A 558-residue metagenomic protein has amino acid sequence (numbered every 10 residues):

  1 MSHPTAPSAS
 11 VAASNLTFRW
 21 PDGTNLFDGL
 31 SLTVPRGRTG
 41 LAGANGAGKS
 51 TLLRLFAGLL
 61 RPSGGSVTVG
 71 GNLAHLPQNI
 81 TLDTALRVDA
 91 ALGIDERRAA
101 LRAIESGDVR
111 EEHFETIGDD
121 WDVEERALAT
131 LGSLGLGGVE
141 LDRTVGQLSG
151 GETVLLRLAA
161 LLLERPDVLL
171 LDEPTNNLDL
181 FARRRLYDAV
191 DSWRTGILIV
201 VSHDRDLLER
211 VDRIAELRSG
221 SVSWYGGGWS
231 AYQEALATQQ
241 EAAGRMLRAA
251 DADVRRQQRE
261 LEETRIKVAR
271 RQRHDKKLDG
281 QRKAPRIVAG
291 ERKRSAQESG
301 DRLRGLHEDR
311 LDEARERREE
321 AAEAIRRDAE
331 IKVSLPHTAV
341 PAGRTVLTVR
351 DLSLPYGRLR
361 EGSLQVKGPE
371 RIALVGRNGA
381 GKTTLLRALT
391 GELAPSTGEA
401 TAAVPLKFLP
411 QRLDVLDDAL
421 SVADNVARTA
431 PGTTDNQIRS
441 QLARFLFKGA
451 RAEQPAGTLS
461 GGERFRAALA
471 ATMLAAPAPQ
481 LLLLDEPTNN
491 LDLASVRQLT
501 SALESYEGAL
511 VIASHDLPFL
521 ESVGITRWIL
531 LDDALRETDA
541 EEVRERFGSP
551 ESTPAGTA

Functional and structural regions predicted by a protein language model:
M1-R19, R97-V154, T238-Y356, T553-A558: Coupling and communication elements adjacent to P-loop NTPase active sites across diverse families
S2, L82-G150, R412-L481, E486 (+1 more regions): ABC-family P-loop ATPase nucleotide-binding domains
A13-L16, N25-G37, G65, V349-K367 (+1 more regions): Conserved beta-strand
R38-T39, T51-E112, G368-I438, H515 (+2 more regions): ABC ATPase nucleotide-binding domain signature region
A85-L86, A90, G220-R245, L531-A558: Conserved beta-strand-loop-alpha-helix hinge in the C-terminal portion of ABC ATPase nucleotide-binding domains
L158, L186, L469-A471, T488: Hydrophobic anchor residue at the start of the ABC signature
L169-E173, L178, L409, L481-E486 (+1 more regions): Catalytic Walker B motif of ABC-type/P-loop ATPase nucleotide-binding domains
A189-V200, A502-I512, L520: Conserved catalytic loops of ABC-family nucleotide-binding domains
